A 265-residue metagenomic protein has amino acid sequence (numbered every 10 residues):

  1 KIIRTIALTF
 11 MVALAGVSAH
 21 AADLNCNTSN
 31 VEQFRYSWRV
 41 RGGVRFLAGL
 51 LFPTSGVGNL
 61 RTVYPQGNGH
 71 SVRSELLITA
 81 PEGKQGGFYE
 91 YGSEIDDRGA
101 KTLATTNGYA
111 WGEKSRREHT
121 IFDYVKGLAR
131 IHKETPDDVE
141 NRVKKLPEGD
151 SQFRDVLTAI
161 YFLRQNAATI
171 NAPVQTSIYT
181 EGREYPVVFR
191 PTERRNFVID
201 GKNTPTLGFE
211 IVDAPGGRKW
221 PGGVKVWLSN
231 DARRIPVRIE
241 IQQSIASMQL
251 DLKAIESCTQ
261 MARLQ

Functional and structural regions predicted by a protein language model:
K1-A7: Bacterial N-terminal signal peptides that target proteins for export
V12-H20: C-terminal segment of classical bacterial N-terminal signal peptides
A22-Y124, Q165-Q265: Acidic, serine/threonine-rich low-complexity disordered tracts
G127-E134, T176: Short polybasic amphipathic segments
I131-D137, R194-R195: Short, highly charged low-complexity linear segments
K133-T135, I160-Y161, L264-Q265: Short, surface-exposed secondary-structure junctions/capping segments
E134-Q152: Acidic/charged, solvent-exposed loop-and-adjacent secondary-structure segments enriched in E/D, K/R, S/T, and G/P
V156-L157, L163-A167: Anionic-ligand-binding alpha/beta catalytic cores of soluble enzymes and soluble regulatory domains that recognize
